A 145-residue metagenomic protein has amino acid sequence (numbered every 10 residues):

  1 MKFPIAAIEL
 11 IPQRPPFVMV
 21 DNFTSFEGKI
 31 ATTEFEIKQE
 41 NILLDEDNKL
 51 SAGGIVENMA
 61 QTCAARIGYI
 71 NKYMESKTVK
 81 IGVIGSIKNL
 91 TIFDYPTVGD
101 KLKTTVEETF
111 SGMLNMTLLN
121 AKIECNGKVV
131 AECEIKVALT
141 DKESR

Functional and structural regions predicted by a protein language model:
M1, A65-T105: Hydrophobic beta-strand-centered segment that forms part of the acyl-chain substrate-binding groove
P4-R14, V79: Short aromatic-glycine motifs in intrinsically disordered, low-complexity regions
I8, V20-N22, T91-D94: Beta-strand-rich interaction surfaces with strong enrichment in secreted/lumenal proteins
P15-S51: Catalytic strand-loop segment that frames the active site of acyl-thioester-processing enzymes
D21-S25, N89, N120: Extracellular/lumenal ectodomain signal focusing on beta-strand-rich modules and carbohydrate-recognition contexts
D47-R66, I84: Compact, glycine-rich, soluble single-domain proteins
A65, T97-R145: HotDog/MaoC-like acyl-thioester-processing domains
